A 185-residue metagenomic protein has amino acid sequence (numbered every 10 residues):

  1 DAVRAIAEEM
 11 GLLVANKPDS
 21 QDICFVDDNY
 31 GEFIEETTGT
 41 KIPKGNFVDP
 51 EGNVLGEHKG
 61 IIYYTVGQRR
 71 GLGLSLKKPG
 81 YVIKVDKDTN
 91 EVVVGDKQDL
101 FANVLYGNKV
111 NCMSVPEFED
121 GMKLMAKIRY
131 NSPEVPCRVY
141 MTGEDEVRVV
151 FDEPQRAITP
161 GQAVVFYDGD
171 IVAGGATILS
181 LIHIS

Functional and structural regions predicted by a protein language model:
D1-D28, T37: Catalytic subdomain that performs nucleotidyl-dependent activation
A7, G52, V82, A126 (+1 more regions): Residue-level signal for inorganic ion chemistry
I61-V115: C-terminal, non-catalytic macromolecule-binding modules
G71, M125-Y130, E134-T159, A163: A conserved acidic, glycine/proline-rich C-terminal tail/linker
K97, G169-D170: Short, surface-exposed secondary-structure boundary micro-motifs
V135-P136, I171-L179: Short, Lys/Arg- and Gly-enriched loop/turn segments at beta-strand edges
I182-S185: Conserved small/polar residues in nucleotide/adenosyl-binding loops
